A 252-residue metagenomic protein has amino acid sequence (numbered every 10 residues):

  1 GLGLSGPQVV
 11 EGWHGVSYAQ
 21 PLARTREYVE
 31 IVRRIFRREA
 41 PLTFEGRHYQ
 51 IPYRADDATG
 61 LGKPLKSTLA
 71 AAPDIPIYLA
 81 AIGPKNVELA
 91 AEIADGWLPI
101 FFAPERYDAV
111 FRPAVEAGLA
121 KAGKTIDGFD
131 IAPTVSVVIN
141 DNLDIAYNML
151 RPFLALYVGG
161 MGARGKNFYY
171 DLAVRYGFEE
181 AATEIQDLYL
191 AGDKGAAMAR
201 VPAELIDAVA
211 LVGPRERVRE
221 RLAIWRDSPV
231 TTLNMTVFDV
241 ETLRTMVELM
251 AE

Functional and structural regions predicted by a protein language model:
G1-E252: Active-site-adjacent structural elements that line small-molecule/cofactor binding pockets in enzymes
